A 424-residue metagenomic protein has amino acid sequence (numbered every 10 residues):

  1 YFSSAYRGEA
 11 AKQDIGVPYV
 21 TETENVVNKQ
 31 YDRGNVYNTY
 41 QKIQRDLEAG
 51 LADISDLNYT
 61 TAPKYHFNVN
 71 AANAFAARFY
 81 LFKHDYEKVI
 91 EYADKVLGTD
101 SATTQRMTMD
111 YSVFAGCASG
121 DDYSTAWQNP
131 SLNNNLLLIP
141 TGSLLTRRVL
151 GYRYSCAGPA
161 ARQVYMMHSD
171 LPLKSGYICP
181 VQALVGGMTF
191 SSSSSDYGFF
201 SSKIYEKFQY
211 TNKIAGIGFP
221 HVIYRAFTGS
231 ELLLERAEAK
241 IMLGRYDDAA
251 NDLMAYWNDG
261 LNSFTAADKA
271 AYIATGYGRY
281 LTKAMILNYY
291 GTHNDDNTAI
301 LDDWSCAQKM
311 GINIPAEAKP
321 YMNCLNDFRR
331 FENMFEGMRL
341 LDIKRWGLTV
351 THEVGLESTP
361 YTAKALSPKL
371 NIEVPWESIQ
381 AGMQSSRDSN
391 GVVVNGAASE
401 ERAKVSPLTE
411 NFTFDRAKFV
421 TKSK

Functional and structural regions predicted by a protein language model:
Y1-T61, D110: Aromatic-anchored glycine-rich loop motif in surface-exposed flexible loops
Y40, L47, A93, D100 (+1 more regions): Inward-facing hydrophobic residues that define packing positions of alpha-helical scaffold repeats
A76, G229, R236-E238: Structural register within alpha-helical repeat arrays
I90-S230, S263-I312, M338, W346-G347 (+1 more regions): Hydrophobic-face positions in mid-chain alpha helices that act as interaction patches
L150-V164, S169-C179, G186-S192, Y289-K424: Long, intrinsically disordered, low-complexity segments
